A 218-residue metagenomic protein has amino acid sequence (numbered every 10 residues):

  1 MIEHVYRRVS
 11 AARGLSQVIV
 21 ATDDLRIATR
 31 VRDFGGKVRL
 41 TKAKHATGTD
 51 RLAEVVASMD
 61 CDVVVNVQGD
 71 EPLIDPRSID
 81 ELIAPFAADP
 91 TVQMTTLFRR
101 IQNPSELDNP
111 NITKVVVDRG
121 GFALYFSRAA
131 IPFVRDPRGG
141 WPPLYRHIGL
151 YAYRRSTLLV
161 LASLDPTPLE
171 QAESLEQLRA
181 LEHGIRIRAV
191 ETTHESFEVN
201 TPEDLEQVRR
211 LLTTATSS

Functional and structural regions predicted by a protein language model:
M1-A21: N-terminal glycine-rich phosphate-binding loop and ensuing alpha1 helix
L15, C61, D89-V92, I185: Short, high-confidence coil segments that cap the C-terminus of an alpha-helix and link into the following beta-strand
Q17, G140-S218: Conserved alpha/beta core of the MobA/IspD/sugar-nucleotide pyrophosphorylase nucleotidyltransferase superfamily
V18-V20, V64, M94-T95, A123 (+1 more regions): Hydrophobic/aromatic residues located in beta-strands of well-ordered beta-sheets within soluble catalytic
I19, L25-A84: Short phosphate-binding loop-to-helix
T22-D23, I74, Y153, N200: A conserved hydrophobic position in a structured secondary element of the catalytic/binding core that shapes
I74-T167: Conserved core of the sugar-phosphate nucleotidyltransferase
